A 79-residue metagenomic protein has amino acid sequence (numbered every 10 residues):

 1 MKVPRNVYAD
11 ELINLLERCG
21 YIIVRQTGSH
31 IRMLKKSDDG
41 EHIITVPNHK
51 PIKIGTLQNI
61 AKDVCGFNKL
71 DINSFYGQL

Functional and structural regions predicted by a protein language model:
M1-T27: N-terminal first-folded block
V3, Q26-H49: Accessory recognition modules or surfaces
P4-N6, D10, P47-H49, G55: Surface-exposed loop/turn and secondary-structure junction residues enriched for glycine/proline
V7, E17-C19, H30-R32, D38 (+1 more regions): Residue-level detector of functional hotspots within protein domains
E11, V24, M33, L70 (+1 more regions): Generic signature of intrinsically disordered, low-complexity segments enriched in small/polar residues
R18-G20, V24, D38-G40, N48-K50 (+2 more regions): General N-terminal targeting signals
P51-L79: C-terminal structural segments of small proteins and small subunits
